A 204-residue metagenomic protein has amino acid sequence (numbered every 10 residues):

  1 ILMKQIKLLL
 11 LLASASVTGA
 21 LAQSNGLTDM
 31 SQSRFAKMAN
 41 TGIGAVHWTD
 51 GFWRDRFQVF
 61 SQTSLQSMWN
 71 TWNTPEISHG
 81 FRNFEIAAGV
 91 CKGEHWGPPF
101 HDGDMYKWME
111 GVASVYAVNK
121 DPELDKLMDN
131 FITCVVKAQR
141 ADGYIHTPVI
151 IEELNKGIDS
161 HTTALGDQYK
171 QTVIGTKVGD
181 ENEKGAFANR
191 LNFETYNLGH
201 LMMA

Functional and structural regions predicted by a protein language model:
K4-L11: Sec-dependent signal peptide recognition, specifically the positively charged N-region followed immediately by
L12-L21, Y116: Hydrophobic h-region of N-terminal signal peptides that target proteins for export in Gram-negative bacteria
Q23-A204: Glycan-recognition and catalytic cores of secretory/periplasmic carbohydrate-active enzymes
